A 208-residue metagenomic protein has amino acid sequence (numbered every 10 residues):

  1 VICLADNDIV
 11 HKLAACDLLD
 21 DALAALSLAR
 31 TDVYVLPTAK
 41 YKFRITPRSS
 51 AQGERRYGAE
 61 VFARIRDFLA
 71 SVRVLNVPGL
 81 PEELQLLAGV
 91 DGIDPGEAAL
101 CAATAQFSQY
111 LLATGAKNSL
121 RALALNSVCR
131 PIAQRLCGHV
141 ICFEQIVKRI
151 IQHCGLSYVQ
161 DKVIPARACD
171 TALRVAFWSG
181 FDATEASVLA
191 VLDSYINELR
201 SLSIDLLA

Functional and structural regions predicted by a protein language model:
V1-Y110, K117-A208: Active-site-proximal, substrate-binding regions of enzyme catalytic domains and RNA-binding/basic surfaces
